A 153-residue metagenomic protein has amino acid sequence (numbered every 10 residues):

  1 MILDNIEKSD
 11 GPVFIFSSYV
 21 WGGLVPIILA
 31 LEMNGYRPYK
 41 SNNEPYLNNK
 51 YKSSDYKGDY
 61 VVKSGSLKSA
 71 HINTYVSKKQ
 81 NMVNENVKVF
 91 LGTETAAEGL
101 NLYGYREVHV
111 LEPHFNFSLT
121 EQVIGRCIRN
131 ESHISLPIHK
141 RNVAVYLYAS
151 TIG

Functional and structural regions predicted by a protein language model:
M1-A30: Conserved helicase/translocase motor-coupling segment
G11, S18-G23, N34, S66-K68 (+4 more regions): Short, solvent-exposed loop/turn segments at secondary-structure junctions
G23-L31, L100-Y105, L119-I124: A short acidic (Asp/Glu
A30-P38: Conserved helix-turn-beta segment of the N-terminal RecA-like "Helicase ATP-binding" lobe in SF1/SF2 helicases
S41-E94: Conserved helicase ATPase core of P-loop NTP-dependent helicases/translocases
N101-P113, A144-L147: A short beta-strand element within the Helicase C-terminal
N116-I138, V145: Conserved SF2 helicase motif VI
R141-G153: Phosphate/pyrophosphate-binding and catalytic-coupling "lid/hinge/switch" segments at subdomain interfaces
